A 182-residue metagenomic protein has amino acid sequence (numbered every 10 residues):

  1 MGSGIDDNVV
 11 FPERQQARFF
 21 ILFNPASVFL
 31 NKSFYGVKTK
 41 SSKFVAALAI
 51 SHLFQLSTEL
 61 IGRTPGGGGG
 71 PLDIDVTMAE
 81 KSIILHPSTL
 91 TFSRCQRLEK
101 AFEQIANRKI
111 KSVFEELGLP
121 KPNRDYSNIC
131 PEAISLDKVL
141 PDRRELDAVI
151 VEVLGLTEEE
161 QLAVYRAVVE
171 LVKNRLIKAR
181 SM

Functional and structural regions predicted by a protein language model:
M1-Q104: Polybasic, glycine- and aromatic-enriched phosphate-binding surface used to engage nucleic acids
H86-M182: Non-catalytic DNA-recognition/assembly elements of restriction-modification systems
